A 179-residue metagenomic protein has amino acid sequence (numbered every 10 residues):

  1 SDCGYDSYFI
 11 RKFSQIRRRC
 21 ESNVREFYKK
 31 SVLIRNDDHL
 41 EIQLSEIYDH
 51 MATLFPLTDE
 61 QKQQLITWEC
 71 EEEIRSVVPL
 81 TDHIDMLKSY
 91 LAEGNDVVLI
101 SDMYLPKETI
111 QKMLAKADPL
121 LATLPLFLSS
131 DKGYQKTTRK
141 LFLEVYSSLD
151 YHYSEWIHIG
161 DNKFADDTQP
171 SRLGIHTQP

Functional and structural regions predicted by a protein language model:
S1, M103-K107, K132-Y134, K163-F164: Short, solvent-exposed loop/turn segments at secondary-structure junctions
D2-R35: Conserved phosphoryl-transfer catalytic core
D37-S45, D49, T53-L99: Short, acidic loop-to-helix structural element flanking the phosphoryl-transfer center in phosphate-processing enzymes
F55, S89-V98, M103-S129: Substrate-recognition/cap helix-loop segment adjacent to the acidic, metal-dependent catalytic center of Asp-based
D96, E155, H176: Residues at the starts of beta-strands that form the adenosine-phosphate
L99-S101, H158, P179: Structural beta-sheet core signal
T137-F164: Conserved Lys-Pro-Asp/Glu-containing loop-to-beta segment of HAD-superfamily phosphomonoesterases, centered on
D161-Q178: Acidic, divalent-metal-coordinating active-site segment for phosphoryl/phosphodiester hydrolysis, typified by short
